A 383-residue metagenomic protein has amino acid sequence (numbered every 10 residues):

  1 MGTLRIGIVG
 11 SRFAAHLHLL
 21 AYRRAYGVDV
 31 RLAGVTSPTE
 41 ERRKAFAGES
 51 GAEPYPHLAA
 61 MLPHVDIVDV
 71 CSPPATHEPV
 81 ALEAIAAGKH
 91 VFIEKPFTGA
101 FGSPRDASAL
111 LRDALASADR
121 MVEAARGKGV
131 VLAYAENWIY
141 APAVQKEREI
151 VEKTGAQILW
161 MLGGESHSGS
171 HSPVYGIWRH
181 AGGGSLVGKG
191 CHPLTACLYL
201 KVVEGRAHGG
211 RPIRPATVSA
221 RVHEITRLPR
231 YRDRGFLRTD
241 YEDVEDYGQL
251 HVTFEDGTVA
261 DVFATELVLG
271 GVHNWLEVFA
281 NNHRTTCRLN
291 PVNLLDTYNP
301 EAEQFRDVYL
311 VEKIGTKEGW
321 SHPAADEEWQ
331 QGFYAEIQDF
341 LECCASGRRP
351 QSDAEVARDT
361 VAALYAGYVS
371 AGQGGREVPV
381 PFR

Functional and structural regions predicted by a protein language model:
M1-S50: N-terminal Rossmann-like dinucleotide-binding module
M1-T3, I8, T36, A47 (+5 more regions): C-terminal helix-rich "cap/oligomerization" subdomain common to oxidoreductases
A52-H64: Short acidic low-complexity segments
P56, I93-E94, L132-Y134, V262 (+1 more regions): Hydrophobic residues in well-ordered beta-strands that form the structural core
M61-P79, F92: Rossmann-like NAD(P)-binding element
E78-E136: Beta-strand-loop-alpha-helix segment that lines the small-molecule cofactor/substrate pocket of alpha/beta enzymes
G127-A133, W138-Y241, G374: Predominantly a Rossmann-like dinucleotide-binding segment in NAD(P)-dependent oxidoreductases
H192-N299, Y334-G347, Y365-G367, P379-R383: Contiguous beta-strand/loop segments that form the cofactor/metal-binding neighborhood of enzyme cores
